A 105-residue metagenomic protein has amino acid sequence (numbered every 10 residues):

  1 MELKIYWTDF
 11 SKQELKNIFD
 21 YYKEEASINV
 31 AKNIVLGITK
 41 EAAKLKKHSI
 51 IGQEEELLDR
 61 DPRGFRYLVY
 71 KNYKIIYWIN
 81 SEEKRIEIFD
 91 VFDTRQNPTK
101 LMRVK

Functional and structural regions predicted by a protein language model:
M1-G37: Arg/Lys-rich, positively charged N-terminal/basic patches that mediate binding to nucleic acids
Y6, E24, T39, P62 (+1 more regions): PIN-domain endoribonuclease scaffold, especially VapC-family toxins
W7, F19-D20, T39-K40, H48-E55: Alpha-helical transmembrane segments and membrane-interface helix-loop junctions in multi-pass membrane proteins
S27, A43, K47-I50, Y73 (+1 more regions): Generic structural signal for secondary-structure transition and capping sites
I50-E82: Basic/aromatic recognition patch in beta-strand/loop cores that engages polyanionic ligands
Y70-K105: Enriched for short, Lys/Arg-rich terminal
